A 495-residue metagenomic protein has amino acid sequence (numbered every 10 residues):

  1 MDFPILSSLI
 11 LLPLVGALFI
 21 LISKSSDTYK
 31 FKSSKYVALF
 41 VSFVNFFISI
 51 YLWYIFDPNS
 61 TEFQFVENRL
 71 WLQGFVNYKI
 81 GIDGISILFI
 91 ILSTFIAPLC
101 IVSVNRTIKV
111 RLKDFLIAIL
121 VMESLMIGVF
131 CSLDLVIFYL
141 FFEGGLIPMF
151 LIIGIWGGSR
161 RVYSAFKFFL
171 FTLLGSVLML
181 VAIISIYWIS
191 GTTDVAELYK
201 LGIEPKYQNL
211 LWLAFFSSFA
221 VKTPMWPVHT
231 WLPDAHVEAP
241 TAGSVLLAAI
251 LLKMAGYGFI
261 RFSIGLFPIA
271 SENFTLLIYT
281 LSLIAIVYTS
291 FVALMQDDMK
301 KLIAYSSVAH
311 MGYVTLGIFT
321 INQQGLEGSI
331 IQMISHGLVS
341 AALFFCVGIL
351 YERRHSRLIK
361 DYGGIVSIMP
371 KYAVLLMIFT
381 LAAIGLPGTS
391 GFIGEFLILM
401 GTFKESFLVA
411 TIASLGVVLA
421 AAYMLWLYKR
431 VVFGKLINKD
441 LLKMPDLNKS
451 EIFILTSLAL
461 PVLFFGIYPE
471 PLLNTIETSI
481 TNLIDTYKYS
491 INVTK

Functional and structural regions predicted by a protein language model:
M1-S7, F19-I117, A196, N482: Transmembrane helix-loop-helix hairpins at membrane boundaries of multipass inner-membrane proteins
S7-K24, L39-L52, I90-V104, M122-S124 (+6 more regions): Central hydrophobic cores of alpha-helical transmembrane segments in multi-pass inner-membrane proteins across all
F31-F43, Y163-L173, M369-A373, K449-S457: Alpha-helical transmembrane segments and their helix-start/interface "positive-inside/aromatic belt" motifs in integral
L39-Y54, T172-V181, V418, S457-P471: Hydrophobic alpha-helical membrane-insertion segments
Q64-L70, A196-K200, G401, I476-K495: Membrane-interfacial helical/loop segments at transmembrane boundaries in membrane proteins
L99-T107, S124-V136, M149-K429: Hydrophobic transmembrane alpha-helices and their helix-loop junctions in integral membrane proteins
E143: Short phosphate-coordinating micro-motif centered on Lys-Gly-acidic
M369-K371, M424-K495: Cytoplasmic/organellar membrane-interface segments at the starts of transmembrane helices in multi-pass inner-membrane
